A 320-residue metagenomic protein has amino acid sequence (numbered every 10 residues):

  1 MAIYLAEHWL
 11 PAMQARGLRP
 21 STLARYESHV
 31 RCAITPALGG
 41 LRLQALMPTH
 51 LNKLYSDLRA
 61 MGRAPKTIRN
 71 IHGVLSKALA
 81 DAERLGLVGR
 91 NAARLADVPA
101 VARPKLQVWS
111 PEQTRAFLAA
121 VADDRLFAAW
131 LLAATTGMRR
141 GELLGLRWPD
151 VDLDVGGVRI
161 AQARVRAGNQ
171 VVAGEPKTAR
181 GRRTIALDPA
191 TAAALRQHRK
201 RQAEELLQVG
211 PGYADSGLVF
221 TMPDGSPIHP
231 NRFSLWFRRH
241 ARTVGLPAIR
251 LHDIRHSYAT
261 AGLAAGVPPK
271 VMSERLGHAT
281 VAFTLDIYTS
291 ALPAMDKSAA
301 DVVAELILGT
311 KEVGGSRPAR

Functional and structural regions predicted by a protein language model:
M1-T49, K53, H198-V219, P223-S226 (+2 more regions): N-terminal DNA-binding module of tyrosine recombinases/phage integrases
A2, R19-T22, Y26, M47 (+9 more regions): Hydrophobic (often cysteine-bearing) scaffold residues that line and stabilize catalytic clefts of nucleotide/cofactor
E7-S21, R31-K105, A119-A120, G245: N-terminal core-binding DNA-recognition domain of tyrosine recombinases/integrases
M61, A116-F127, T136, I185 (+3 more regions): Short, basic (Lys/Arg/His-rich) helix/loop patches that form interaction surfaces in the mid-to-C-terminal regions
P65-S76, R84-W148, L153-D154, V165-R166 (+4 more regions): Basic, Lys/Arg- and aromatic-enriched nucleic-acid-binding interface segment
D150-G157, A248, V267-T289: Short, polar N-cap/turn motifs at the start of nucleic acid-interacting alpha helices
V155, R164-T191, Q197, R201-L206 (+6 more regions): C-terminal secondary-structure termini that scaffold catalytic or DNA-interacting sites
